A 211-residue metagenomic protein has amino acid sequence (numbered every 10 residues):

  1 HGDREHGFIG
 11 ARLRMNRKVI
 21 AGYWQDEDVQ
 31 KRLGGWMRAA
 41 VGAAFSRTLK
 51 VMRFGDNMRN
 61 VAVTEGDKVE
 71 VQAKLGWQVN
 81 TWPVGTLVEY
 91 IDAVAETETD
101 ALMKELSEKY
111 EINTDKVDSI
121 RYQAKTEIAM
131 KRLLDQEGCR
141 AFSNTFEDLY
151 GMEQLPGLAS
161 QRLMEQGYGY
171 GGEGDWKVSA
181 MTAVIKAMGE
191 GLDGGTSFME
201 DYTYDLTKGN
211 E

Functional and structural regions predicted by a protein language model:
H1-E211: An N-terminal assembly and electron-transfer interface module characteristic of large anaerobic redox and radical
